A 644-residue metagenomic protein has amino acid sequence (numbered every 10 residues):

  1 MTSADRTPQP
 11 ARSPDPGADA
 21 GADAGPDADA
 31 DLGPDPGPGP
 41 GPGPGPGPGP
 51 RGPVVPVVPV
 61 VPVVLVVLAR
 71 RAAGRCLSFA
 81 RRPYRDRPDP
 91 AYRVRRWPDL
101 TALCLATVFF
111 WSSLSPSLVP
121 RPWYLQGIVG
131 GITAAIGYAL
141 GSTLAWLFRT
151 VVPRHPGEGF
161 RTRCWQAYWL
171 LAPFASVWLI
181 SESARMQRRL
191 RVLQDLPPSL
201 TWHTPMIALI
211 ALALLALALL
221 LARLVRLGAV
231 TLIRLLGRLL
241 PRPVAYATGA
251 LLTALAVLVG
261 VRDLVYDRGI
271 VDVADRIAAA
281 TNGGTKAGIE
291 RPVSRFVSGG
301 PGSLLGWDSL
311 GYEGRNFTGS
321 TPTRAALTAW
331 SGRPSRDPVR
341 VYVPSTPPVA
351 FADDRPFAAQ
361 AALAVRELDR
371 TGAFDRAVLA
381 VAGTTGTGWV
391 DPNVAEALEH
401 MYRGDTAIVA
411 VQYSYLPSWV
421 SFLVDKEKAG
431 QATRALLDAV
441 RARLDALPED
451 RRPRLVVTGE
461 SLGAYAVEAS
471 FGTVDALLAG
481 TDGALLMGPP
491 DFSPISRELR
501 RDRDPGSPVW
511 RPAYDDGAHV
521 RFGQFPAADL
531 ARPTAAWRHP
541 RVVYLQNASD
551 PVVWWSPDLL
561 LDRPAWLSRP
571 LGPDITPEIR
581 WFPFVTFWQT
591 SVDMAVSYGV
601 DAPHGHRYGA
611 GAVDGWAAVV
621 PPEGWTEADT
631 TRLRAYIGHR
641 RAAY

Functional and structural regions predicted by a protein language model:
M1-G17: N-terminal acidic, proline/glycine-rich, low-complexity intrinsically disordered segments
P8, P48-R93: Short, Lys/Arg-rich, polar N-terminal cytosolic tail immediately upstream of the first transmembrane signal-anchor
P14-A22, P26-L68: Intrinsically disordered, low-complexity proline-rich tandem-repeat tracts
P36, A69-A72, R81, I637 (+1 more regions): Generic low-complexity, intrinsically disordered sequence content enriched in small uncharged/hydrophobic residues
P88-P453, T473-Y644: C-terminal His-loop and adjacent cap/lid subdomain of alpha/beta-hydrolase
V457-A464: Gly/Ala-rich beta-loop-alpha elbow adjacent to hydrolase catalytic centers
A464-D475: Short glycine-enriched nucleophile-adjacent loop and the immediately C-terminal alpha-helix near the catalytic center
